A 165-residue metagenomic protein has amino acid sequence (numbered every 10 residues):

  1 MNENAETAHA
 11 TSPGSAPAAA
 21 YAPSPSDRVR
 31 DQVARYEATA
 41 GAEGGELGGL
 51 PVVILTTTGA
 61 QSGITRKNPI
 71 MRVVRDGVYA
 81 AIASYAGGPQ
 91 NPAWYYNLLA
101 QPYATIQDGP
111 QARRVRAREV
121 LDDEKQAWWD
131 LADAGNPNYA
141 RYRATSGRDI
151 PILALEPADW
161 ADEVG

Functional and structural regions predicted by a protein language model:
M1-G48: Extreme N-terminal tail/first-helix region
T7-A18, Y85-Y139, T145-D149, P157-D159: Short, structured beta-strand-loop surface elements
G44-G45, M71, Y96: Short secondary-structure boundary/capping segments
G49-S84: Short beta-strand segments
V52, D149-I152: Short hydrophobic/aromatic beta-strand or adjacent loop that forms the aromatic wall/cage of a ligand/substrate-binding
I54-T56, T105, A154: Residue-level detector of beta-strand face positions
L153-G165: Charge-rich, low-complexity terminal tails
